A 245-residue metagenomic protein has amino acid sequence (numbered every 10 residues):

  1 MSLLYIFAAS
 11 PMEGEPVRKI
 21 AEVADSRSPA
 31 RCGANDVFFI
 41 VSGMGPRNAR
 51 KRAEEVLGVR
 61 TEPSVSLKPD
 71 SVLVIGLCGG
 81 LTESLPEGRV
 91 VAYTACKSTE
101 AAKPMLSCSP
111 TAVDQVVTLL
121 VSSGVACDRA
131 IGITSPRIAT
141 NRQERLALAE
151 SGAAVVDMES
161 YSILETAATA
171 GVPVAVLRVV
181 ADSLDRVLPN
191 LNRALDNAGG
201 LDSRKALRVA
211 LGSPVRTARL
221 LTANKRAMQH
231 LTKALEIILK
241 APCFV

Functional and structural regions predicted by a protein language model:
M1-G124, A154, T169: Metabolite-binding pocket within alpha/beta catalytic cores that recognizes anionic/polar moieties
A8, V72-G76, S160, A175-S183 (+2 more regions): Glycine-rich anion-binding loop/nest that anchors nucleotide
A9-M12, M44-K51, T111, Q143 (+4 more regions): Conserved active-site and cofactor/substrate-binding residues in soluble primary-metabolism enzymes
P16, Q115, Q143, A147 (+2 more regions): Exposed alpha-helical structural elements
R18, R50, E54, V117 (+3 more regions): Predominant activation on well-ordered alpha-helical scaffold segments within soluble catalytic domains
P86-C96, E144-E150, N190-D196: Short, surface-exposed, charged loop/turn segments at secondary-structure junctions
C108-P189: Active-site rim beta-loop-alpha module in soluble metabolic enzymes
V180-V245: Regulatory input/activation interfaces that engage signals or partners
